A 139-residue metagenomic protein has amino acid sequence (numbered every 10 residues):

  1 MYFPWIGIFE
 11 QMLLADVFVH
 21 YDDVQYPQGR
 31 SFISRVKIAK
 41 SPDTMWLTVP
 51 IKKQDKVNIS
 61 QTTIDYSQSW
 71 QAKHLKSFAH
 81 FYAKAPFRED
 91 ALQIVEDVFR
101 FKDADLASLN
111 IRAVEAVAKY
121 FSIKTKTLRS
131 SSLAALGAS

Functional and structural regions predicted by a protein language model:
M1-S139: Residues lining hydrophobic/aromatic ligand-binding pockets adjacent to catalytic sites
